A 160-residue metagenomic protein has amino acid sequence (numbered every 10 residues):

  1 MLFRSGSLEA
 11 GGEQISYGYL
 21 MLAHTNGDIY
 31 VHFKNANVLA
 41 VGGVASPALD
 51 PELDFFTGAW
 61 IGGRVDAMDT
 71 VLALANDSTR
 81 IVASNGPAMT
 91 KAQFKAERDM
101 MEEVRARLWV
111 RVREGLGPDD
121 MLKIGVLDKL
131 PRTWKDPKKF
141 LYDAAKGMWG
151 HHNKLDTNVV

Functional and structural regions predicted by a protein language model:
M1-L2: Short, small-residue-biased leader/transition segments that mark boundaries at the very start of proteins
S7, Q14, Y19-A23, G27-R107: Metallo-beta-lactamase
L72-A75, P87-V160: Accessory terminal helices/loops
